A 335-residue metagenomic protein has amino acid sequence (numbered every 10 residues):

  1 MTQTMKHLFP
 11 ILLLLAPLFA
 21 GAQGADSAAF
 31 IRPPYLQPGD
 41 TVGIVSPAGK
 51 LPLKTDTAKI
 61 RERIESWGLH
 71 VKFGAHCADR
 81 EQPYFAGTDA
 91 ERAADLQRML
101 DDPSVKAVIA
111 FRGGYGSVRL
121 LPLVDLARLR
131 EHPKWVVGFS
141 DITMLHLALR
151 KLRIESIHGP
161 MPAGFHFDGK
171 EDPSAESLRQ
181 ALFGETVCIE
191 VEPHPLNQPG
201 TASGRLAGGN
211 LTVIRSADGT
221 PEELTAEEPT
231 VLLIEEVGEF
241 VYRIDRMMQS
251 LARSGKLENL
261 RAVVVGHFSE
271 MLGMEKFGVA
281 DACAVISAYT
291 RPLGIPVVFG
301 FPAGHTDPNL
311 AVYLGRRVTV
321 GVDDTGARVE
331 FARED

Functional and structural regions predicted by a protein language model:
M1-L8: Positively charged n-region of N-terminal signal peptides that target proteins for export
L14-G21: Hydrophobic h-region of N-terminal signal peptides that target proteins for export in Gram-negative bacteria
Q23-S104: ATP/NTP phosphate-donor binding region
T41, L51, T55-K59, R63 (+1 more regions): Conserved beta-alpha junction segments in alpha/beta enzyme cores
V124-A148, E155-M161, P296: Short, acidic/small-residue loops that bind anionic groups at enzyme active sites
E155-G219: Conserved anion/nucleotide-ligand pocket segment
L224-A282: Internal helical hairpin/lid segments
H267-D335: ATP/nucleoside-binding phosphotransfer catalytic cores, i.e., glycine-rich phosphate-binding loops
